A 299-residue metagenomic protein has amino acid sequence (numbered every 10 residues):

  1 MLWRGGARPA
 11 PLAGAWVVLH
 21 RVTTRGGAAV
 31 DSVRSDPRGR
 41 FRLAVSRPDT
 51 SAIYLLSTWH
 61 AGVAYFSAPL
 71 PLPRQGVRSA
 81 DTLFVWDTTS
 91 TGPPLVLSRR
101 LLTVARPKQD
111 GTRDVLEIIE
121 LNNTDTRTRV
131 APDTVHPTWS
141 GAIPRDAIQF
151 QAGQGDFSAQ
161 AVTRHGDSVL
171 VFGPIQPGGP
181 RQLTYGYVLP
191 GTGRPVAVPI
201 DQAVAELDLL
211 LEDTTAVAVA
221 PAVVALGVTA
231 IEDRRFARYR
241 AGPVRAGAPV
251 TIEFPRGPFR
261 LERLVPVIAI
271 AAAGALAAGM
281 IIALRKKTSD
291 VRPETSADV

Functional and structural regions predicted by a protein language model:
M1-P293: Lumenal/extracellular ectodomains and adaptor appendage modules of the eukaryotic vesicle/secretory system
S296-V299: Intracellular C-terminal tails of type I single-pass membrane proteins
